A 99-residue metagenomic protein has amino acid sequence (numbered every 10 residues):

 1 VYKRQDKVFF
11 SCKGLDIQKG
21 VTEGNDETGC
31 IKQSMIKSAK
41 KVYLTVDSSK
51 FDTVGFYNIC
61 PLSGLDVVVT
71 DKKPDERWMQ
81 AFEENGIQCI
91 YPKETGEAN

Functional and structural regions predicted by a protein language model:
K3-N99: Conserved phosphate- and dinucleotide-binding cores of soluble alpha/beta proteins, encompassing both enzyme active
